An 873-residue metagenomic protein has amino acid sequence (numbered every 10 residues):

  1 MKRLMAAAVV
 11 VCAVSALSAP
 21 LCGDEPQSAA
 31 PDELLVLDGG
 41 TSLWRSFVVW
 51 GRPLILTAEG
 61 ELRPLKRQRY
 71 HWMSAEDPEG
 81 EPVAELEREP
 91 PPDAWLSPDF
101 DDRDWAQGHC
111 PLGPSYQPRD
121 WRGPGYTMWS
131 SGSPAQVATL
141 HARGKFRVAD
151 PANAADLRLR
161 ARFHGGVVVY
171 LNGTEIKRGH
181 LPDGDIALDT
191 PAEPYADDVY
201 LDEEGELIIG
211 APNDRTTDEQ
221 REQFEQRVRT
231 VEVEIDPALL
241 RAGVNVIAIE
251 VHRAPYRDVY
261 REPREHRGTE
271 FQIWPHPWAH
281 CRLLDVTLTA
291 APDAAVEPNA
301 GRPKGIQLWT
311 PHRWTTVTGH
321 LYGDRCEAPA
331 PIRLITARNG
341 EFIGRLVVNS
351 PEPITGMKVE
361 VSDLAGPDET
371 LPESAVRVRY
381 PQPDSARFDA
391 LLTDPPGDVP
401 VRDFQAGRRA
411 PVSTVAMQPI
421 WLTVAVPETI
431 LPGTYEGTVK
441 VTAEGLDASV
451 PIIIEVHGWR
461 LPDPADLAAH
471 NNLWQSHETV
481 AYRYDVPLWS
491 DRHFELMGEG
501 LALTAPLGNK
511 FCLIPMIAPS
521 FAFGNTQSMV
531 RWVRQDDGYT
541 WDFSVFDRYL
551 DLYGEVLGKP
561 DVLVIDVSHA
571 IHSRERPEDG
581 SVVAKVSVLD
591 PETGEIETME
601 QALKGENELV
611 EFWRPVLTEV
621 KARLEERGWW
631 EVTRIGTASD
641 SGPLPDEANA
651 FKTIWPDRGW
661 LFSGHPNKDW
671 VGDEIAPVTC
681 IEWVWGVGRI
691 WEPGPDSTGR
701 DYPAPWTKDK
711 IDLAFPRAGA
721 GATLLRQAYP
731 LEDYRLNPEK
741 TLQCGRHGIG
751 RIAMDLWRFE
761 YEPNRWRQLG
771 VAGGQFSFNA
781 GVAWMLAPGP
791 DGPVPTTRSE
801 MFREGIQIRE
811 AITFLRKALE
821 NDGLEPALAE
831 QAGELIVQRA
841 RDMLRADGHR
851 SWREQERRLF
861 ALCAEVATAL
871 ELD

Functional and structural regions predicted by a protein language model:
R3, A622-T637, P643-D873: Substrate-binding groove of N-acetylhexosamine-processing glycoside hydrolases
D24-R119, K145-R147, D156-P191, E219-R229 (+1 more regions): Accessory carbohydrate-binding/adhesion or oligomerization-edge regions at the termini of glycan-active proteins
V137-L140, V148-R158: Extended extracellular/luminal ectodomain segments enriched in beta-structured repeat modules
L140, A328, N339-R345, Q418 (+1 more regions): Short, solvent-exposed loop/turn segments enriched in Ser/Thr/Gly
A149, A238, P351, A425-P432: Short, surface-exposed loop/turn segments at beta-strand-coil junctions that are enriched for proline with nearby
D156-R158, E327-E352: Contiguous beta-strand segments within globular domains
A295-A328, P351-L422, I430-L431: Surface-exposed binding patches on compact interaction domains or structured appendages
A406, A416, V424-V426, Y435-A443 (+4 more regions): Aromatic-lined carbohydrate-binding surfaces of glycoside hydrolases
